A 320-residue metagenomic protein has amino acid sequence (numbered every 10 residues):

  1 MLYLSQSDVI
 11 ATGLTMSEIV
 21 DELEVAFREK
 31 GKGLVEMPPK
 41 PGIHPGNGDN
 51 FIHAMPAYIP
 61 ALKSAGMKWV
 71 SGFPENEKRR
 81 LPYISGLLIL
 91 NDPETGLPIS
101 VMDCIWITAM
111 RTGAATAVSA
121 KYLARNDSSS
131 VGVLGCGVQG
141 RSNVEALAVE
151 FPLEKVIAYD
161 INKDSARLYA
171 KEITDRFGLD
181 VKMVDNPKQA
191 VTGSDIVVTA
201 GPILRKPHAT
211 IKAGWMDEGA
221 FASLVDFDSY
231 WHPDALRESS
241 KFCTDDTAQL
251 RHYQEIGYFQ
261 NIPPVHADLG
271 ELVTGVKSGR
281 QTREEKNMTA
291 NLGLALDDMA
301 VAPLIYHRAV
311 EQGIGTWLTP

Functional and structural regions predicted by a protein language model:
M1-A109, A117, D127, L296-M299 (+1 more regions): N-terminal ligand-binding/catalytic initiation module
D8-G13, S229-P320: Adenosine-phosphate binding glycine-rich loop
L123-S130, P152, D217-E218: Short helix-loop-beta connector
G135-G137: Glycine-rich Rossmann-fold phosphate-binding loop(s) that bind the pyrophosphate of adenine dinucleotide cofactors
V149-R176: NAD(P)-binding Rossmann-fold cofactor-contacting core
F177-S194, I211: Short acidic low-complexity segments
G193, L204-F221: Rossmann-fold NAD(P) dinucleotide-binding segment
G201-I203, D226-F227, T247: Short glycine-/small-residue-rich Rossmann-like dinucleotide-binding loops
